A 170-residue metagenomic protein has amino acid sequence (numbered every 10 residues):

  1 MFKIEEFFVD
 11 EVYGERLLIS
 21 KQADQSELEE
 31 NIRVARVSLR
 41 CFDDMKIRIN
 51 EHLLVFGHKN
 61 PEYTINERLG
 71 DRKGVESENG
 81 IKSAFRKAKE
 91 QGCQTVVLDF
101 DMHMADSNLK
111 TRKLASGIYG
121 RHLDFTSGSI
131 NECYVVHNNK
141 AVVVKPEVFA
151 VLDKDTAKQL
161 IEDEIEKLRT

Functional and structural regions predicted by a protein language model:
M1-H52, V75-T170: Metal-dependent nuclease catalytic core centered on acidic motifs
V55-T64: Beta-rich nucleic-acid/ligand-interaction surfaces
Y63-G74: Conserved catalytic cores of phosphodiester-cleaving nucleases, focusing on short active-site segments
